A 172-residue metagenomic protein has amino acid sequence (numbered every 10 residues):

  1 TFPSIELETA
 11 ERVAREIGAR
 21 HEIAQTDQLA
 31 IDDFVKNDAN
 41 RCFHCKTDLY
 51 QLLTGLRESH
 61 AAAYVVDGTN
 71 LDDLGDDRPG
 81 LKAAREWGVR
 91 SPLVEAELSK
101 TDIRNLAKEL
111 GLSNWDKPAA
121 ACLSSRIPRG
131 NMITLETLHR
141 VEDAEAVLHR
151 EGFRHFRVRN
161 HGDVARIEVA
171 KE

Functional and structural regions predicted by a protein language model:
T1, R85, F156, K171-E172: Proteins with a high burden of low-complexity, intrinsically disordered sequence enriched in S/T/G/P/A and R, requiring
T1-E109, R150, A165: ATP-dependent adenylation/nucleotidyltransferase module used to activate substrates
L29, P128-G130, E172: A short, flexible beta-alpha/helix-coil linker loop
E97-L148, G152-G162: Mid-to-C-terminal catalytic subdomains of enzymes that bind/position adenosyl phosphate moieties or nucleic-acid
N160-K171: Short, aliphatic-rich beta-strand segments
